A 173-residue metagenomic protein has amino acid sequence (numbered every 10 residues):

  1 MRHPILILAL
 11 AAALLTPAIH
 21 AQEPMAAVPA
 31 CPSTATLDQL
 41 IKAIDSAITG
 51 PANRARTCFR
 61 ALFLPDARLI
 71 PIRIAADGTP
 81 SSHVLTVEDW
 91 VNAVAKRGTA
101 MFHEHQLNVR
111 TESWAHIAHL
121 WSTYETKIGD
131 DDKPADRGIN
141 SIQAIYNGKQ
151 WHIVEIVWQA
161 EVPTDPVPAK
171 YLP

Functional and structural regions predicted by a protein language model:
M1-P4: Positively charged n-region of N-terminal signal peptides that target proteins for export
I7-T16: Bacterial N-terminal signal peptides
A21-L62, Y171-P173: Short, low-complexity N-terminal intrinsically disordered segments enriched in polar/charged residues
Q22, R137-P166: Short beta-strand edge/turn micro-motifs at domain boundaries
F59, A67, L120, A144: Hydrophobic pocket/interface hotspot
F63, R73, S122-Y124, V157-W158: A mature extracytoplasmic/lumenal domain signature
R68-L69, S81-D130: Surface-exposed, charged secondary-structure patches
P80-H83, D131-P134, P163-K170: A short, polar/proline- and glycine-enriched secondary-structure boundary/capping micro-motif
